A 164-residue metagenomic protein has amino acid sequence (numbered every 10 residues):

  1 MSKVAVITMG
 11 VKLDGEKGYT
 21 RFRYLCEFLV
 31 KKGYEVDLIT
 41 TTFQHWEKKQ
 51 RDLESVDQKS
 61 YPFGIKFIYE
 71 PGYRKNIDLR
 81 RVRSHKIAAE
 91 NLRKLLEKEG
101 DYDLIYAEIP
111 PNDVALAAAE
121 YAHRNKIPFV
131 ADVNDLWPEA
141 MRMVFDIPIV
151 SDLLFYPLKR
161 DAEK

Functional and structural regions predicted by a protein language model:
M1-F63: N-terminal subdomain of nucleotide-sugar transferases
M9, L13, Y73-R80, I127-R160: Acceptor-binding helix/loop patch of EC 2.4 sugar-transfer enzymes, predominantly nucleotide-sugar-dependent
E16-K17, K48-K49, I77, A115-A119 (+1 more regions): Short glycine-/acidic-enriched loop or helix-start segments at secondary-structure transitions that form or flank
L38-E99: A conserved catalytic-core segment of Leloir-type glycosyltransferases
L53-Q58, H123-R124, I147-S151: Short, hinge-like loop/turn segments at secondary-structure boundaries
E90, L116, E120-R124, D152-K164: Membrane-proximal helix-turn-helix segments that form the acceptor-binding/catalytic region of lipid-linked
K94-V114, K126-V130, N134: Short N-terminal targeting/anchoring amphipathic segment
